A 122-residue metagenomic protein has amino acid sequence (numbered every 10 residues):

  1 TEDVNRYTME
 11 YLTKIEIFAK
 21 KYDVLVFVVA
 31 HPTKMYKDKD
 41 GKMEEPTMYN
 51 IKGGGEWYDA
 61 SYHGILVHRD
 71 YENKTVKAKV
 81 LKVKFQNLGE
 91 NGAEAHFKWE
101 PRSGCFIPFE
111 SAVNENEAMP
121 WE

Functional and structural regions predicted by a protein language model:
T1-E2, M9-L25, K34-E122: C-terminal regions of RecA-like/P-loop NTPase motor modules
A30: H-loop/switch region of ABC-family ATPase nucleotide-binding domains
